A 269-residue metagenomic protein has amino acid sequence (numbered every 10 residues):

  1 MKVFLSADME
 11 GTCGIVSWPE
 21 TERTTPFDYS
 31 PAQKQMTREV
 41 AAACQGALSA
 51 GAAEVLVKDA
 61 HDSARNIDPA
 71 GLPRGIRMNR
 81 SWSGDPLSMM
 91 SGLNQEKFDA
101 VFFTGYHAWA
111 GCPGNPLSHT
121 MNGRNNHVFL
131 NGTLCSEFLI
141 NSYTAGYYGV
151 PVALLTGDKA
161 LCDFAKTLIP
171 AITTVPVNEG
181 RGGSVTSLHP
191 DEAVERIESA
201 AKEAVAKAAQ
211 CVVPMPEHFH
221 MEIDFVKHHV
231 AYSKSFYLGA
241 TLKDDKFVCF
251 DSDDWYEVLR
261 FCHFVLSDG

Functional and structural regions predicted by a protein language model:
V3-T21, A32, M36: N-terminal glycine-rich anion-binding loops that anchor highly charged ligand groups
S6-A7, K58-D59, V101-G105, L155-T156 (+1 more regions): Short beta-strand segments
T21-Q45: Short catalytic helix/loop segments, enriched in acidic residues and glycine and frequently bearing histidine
D62, N66-G75: Glycine-rich loop at the start of a catalytic domain that most often binds anionic cofactors/ligands
R74-N94: A glycine-rich helix N-cap at a beta->alpha junction
D85-P86, N122-Y148, T156-A160: Active-site glycine-rich loop that binds ribose-phosphate moieties when present
T144-A204: Active-site rim beta-loop-alpha module in soluble metabolic enzymes
A193, E198-G269: C-terminal accessory domains and tails appended to enzymatic cores
